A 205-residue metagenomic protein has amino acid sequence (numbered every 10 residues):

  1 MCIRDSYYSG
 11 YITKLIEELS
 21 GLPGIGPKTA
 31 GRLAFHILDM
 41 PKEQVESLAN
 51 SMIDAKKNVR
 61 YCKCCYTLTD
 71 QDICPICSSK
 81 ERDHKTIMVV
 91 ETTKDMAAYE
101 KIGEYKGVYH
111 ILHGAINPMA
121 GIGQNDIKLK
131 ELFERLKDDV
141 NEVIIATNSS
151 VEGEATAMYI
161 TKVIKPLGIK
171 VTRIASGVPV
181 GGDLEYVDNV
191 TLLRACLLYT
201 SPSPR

Functional and structural regions predicted by a protein language model:
M1-D5, Y199-P204: Conserved small/polar residues in nucleotide/adenosyl-binding loops
S6-T13, G21, T29-M96, L192: Cys/His-rich Zn2+-binding cysteine-cluster or related metal-binding knuckle/ribbon modules and their
P23, K42, A55, T67 (+3 more regions): Conserved phosphate/pyrophosphate-binding and hydrolysis machinery centered on Walker-type P-loop NTPases, extending
A30, S79-T147: Extended interfacial segments that mediate partner engagement and assembly in macromolecular machines
F35, D39, K101, K162 (+1 more regions): Short, well-ordered alpha-helices that flank and scaffold nucleotide-derived cofactor binding pockets
R135-L136, V140-I144, S149-S201: Long C-terminal interaction/binding lobes of large macromolecular proteins
